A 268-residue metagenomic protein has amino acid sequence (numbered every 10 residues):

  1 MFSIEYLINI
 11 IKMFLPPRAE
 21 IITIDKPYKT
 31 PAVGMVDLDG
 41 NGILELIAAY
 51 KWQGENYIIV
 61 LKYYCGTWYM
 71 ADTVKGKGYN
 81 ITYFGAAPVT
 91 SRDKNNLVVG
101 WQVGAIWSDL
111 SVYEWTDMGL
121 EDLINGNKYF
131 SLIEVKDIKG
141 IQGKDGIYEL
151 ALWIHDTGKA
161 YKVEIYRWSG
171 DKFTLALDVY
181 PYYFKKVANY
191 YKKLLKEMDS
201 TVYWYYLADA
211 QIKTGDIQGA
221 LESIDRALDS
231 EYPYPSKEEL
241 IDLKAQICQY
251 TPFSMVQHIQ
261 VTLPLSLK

Functional and structural regions predicted by a protein language model:
M1-K268: Beta-propeller-forming repeat regions
